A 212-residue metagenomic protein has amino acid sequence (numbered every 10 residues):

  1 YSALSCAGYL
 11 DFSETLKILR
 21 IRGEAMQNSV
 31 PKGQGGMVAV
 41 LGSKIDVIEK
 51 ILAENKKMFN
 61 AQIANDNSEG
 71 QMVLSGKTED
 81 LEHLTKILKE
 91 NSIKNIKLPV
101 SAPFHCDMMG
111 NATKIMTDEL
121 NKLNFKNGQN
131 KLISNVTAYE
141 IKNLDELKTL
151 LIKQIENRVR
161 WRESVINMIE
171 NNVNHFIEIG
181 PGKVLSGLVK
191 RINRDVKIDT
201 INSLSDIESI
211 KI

Functional and structural regions predicted by a protein language model:
L4-Y9, L188-I192: Alpha-helix C-terminal capping segments
S5-E156: Alpha/beta catalytic cores of group-transfer enzymes, especially the acyltransferase/condensing modules of polyketide
N121-I212: Acyltransferase/transacylase module recognition
